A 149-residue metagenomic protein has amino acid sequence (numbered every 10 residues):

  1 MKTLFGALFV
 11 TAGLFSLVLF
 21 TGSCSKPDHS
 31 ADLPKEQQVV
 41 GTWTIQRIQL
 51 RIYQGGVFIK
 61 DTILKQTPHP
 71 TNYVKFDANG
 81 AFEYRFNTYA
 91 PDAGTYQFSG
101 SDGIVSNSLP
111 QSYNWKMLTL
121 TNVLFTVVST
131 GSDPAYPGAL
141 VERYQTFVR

Functional and structural regions predicted by a protein language model:
M1-T11: Bacterial N-terminal signal peptides that target proteins for export
L8, T95-Y96: Generic low-polarity alpha-helical segments
L14-V18: Alpha-helical transmembrane segments
L19-S23: C-terminal motif of bacterial Sec signal peptides marking the signal peptidase cleavage site
S25-A93, S99-R149: Lipid interaction determinants
